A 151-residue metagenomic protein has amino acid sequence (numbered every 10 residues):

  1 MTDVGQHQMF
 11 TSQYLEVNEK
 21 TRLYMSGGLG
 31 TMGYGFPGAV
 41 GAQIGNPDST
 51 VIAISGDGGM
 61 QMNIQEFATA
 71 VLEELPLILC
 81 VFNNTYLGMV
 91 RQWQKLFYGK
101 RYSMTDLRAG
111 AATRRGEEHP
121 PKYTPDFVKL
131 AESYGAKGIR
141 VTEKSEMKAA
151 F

Functional and structural regions predicted by a protein language model:
M1-Q6: Active-site pocket-lining segments that scaffold enzyme catalytic pockets across diverse folds
F10-F151: Thiamine diphosphate
